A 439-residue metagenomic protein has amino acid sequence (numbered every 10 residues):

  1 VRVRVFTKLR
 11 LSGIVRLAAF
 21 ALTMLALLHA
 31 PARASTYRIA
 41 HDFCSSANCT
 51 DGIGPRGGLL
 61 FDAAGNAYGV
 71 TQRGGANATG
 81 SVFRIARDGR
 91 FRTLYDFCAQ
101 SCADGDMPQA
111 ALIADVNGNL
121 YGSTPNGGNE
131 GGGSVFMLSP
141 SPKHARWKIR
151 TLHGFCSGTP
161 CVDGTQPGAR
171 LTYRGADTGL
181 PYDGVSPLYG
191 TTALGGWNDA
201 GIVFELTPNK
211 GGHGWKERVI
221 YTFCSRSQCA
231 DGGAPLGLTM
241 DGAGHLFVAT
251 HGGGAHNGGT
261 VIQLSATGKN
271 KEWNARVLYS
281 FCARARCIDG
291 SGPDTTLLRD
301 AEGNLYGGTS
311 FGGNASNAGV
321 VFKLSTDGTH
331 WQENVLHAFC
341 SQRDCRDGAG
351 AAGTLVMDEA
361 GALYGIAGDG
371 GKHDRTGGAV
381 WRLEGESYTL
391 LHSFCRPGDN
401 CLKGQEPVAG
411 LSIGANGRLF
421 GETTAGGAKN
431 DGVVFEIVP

Functional and structural regions predicted by a protein language model:
R2-P439: Extracellular beta-propeller repeat domains
